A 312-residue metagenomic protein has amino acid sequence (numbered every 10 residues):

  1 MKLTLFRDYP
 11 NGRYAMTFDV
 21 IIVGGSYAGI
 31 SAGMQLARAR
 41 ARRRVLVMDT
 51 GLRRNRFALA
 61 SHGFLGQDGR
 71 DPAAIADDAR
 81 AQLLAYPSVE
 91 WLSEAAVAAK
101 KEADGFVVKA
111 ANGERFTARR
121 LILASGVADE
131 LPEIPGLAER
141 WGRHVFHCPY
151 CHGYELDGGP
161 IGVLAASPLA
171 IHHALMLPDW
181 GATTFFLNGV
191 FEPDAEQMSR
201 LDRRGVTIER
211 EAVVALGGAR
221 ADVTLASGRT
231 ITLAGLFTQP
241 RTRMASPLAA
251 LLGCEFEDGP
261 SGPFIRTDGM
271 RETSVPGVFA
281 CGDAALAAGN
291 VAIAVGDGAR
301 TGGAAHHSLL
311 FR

Functional and structural regions predicted by a protein language model:
M1-D19, D77: Extreme N-terminal leader/targeting segments of oxidoreductases
F18-D77, G159-P160, A165-F191: Beta1-alpha1 glycine-rich phosphate/pyrophosphate-binding loop at the start of Rossmann-like nucleotide-binding domains
G33, H173, C281-R312: A conserved FAD-binding loop/helix module that cradles the flavin
D77-A103, V107-A110, R115-A118, G181-P263 (+1 more regions): A Rossmann-like FAD-binding core segment of flavoenzymes
A124-G126, L131-E133, L164, Q239-P240 (+1 more regions): Short, well-ordered coil/turn residues at beta-beta hairpins and beta-strand->alpha-helix junctions within
E130-P168, A174: Glycine-rich dinucleotide-binding loop and its adjacent helix/turn
E139-E155, T242-N290: FAD-site-proximal beta/loop scaffold in flavoenzymes
